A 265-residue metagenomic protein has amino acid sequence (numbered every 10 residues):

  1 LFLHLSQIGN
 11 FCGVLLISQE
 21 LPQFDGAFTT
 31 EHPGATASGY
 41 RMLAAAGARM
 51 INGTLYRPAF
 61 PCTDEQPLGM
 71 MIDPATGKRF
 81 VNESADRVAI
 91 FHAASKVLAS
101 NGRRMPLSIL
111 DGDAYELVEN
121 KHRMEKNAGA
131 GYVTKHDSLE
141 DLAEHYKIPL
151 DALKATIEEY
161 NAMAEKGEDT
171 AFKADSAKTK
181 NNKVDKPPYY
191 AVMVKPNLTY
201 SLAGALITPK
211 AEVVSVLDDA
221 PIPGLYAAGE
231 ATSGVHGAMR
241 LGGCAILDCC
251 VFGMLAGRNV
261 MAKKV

Functional and structural regions predicted by a protein language model:
L1-E158, A162-V265: Residues forming the flavin
